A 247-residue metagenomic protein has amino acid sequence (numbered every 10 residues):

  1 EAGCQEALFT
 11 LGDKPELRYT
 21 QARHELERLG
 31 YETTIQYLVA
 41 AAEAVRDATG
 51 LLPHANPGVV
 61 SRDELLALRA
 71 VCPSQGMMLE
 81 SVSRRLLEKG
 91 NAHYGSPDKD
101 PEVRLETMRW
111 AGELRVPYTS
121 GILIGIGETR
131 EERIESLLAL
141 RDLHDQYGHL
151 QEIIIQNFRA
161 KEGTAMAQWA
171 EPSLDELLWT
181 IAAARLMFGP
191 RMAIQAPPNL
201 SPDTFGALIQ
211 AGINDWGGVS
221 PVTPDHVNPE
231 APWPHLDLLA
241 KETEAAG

Functional and structural regions predicted by a protein language model:
E1-D145: Conserved Radical SAM active-site core
D47-T49, G112, I134-G247: Auxiliary Fe-S-binding modules of radical SAM enzymes
